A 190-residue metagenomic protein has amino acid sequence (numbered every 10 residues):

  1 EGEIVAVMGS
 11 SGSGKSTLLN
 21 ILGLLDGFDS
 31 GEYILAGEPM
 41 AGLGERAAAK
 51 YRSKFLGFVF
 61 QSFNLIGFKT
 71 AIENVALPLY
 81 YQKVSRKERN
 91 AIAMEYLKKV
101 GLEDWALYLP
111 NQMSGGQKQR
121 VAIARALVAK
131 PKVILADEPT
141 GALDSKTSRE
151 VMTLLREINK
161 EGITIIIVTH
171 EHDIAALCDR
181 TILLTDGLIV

Functional and structural regions predicted by a protein language model:
E1-L184: ABC family nucleotide-binding domain
D186-V190: Conserved switch/coupling elements of ABC/ABC-like ATPase nucleotide-binding domains
